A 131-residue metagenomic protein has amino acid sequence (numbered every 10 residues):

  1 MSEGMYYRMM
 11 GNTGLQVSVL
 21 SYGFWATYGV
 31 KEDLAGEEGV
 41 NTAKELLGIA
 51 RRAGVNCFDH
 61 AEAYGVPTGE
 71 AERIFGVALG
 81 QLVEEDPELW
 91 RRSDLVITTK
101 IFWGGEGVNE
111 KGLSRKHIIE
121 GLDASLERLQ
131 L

Functional and structural regions predicted by a protein language model:
M1-L95: N-terminal binding-site loop/beta-alpha segment at the start of enzyme catalytic domains that lines or forms
S21, I97-T99, L131: Generic low-polarity alpha-helical segments
K31, A35, G104-L131: Glycine/proline-rich, positively charged, aromatic-decorated active-site loop/lid region on the catalytic face
E45-G54, T99-V108, G121-L122: A short, hydrophobic secondary-structure junction motif
I74-A78, V96, K100, H117-A124: Generic beta-strand or strand-like secondary-structure segments
P87-R115: Structural motif corresponding to the early beta-alpha repeats
